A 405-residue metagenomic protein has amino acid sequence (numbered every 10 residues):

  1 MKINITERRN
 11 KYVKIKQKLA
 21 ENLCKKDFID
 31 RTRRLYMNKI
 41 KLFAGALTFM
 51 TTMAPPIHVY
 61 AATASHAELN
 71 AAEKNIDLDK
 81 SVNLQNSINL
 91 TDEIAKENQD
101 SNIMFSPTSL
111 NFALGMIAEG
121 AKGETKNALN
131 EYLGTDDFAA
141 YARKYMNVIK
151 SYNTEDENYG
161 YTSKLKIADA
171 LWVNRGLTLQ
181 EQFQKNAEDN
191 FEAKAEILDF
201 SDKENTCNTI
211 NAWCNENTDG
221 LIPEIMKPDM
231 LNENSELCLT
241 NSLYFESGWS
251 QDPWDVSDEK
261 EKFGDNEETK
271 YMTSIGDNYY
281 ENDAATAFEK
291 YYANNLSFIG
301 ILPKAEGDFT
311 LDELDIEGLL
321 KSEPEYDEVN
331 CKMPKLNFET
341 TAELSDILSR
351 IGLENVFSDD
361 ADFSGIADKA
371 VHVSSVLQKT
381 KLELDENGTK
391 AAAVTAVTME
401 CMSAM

Functional and structural regions predicted by a protein language model:
K2, E7-K14, K18-Y36: Short, Lys/Arg-enriched N-terminal segments with co-localized hydrophobic residues within the first ~10-30 amino acids
I5, I15-K18, E68-E73, S322: Active-site-proximal helix-loop elements at catalytic-domain edges
M37-Y60: Sec-dependent N-terminal signal peptides of Gram-positive bacterial secreted proteins and lipoproteins
Y60-L129, G220, E224, S403: Flexible propeptides and autoinhibitory/regulatory segments associated with cysteine proteases
A62-A67, A71, D100, F138-A305 (+1 more regions): Non-catalytic, conformational "gating/processing" segments within enzyme and secreted inhibitor domains
E131-Y132, N174: Short acidic/histidine-centered micro-motifs embedded in hydrophobic/aromatic stretches that mark compact functional
P303-E325: Internal alpha/beta scaffold segment
